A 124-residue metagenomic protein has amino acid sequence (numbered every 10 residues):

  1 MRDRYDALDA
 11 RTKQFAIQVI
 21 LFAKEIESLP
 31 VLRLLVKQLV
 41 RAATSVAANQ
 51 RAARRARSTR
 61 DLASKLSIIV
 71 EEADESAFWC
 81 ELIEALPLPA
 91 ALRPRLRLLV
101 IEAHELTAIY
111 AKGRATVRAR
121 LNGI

Functional and structural regions predicted by a protein language model:
M1-I124: Amphipathic alpha-helical assembly/interaction segments
